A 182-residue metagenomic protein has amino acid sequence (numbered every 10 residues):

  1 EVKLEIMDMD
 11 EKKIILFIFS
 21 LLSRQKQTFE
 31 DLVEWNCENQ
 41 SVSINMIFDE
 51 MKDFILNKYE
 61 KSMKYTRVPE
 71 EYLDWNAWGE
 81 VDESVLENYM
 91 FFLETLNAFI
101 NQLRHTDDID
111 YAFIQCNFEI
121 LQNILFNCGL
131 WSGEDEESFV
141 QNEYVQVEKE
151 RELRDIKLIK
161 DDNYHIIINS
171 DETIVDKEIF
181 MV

Functional and structural regions predicted by a protein language model:
E1-I14: Short, extreme N-terminal leader segments that mark the start of a protein/domain
E11-V140: Structured binding/interaction patches within domain cores
A112-V182: Glycine-rich, aromatic-bearing surface loops/beta-hairpins
